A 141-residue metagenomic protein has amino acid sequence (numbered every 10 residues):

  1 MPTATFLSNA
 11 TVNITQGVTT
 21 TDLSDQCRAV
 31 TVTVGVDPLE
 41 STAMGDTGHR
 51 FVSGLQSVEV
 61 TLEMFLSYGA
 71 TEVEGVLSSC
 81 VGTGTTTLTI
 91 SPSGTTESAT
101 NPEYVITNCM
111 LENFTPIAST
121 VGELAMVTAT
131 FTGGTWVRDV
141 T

Functional and structural regions predicted by a protein language model:
M1-T141: Signature of extracytoplasmic/envelope-associated structural regions
